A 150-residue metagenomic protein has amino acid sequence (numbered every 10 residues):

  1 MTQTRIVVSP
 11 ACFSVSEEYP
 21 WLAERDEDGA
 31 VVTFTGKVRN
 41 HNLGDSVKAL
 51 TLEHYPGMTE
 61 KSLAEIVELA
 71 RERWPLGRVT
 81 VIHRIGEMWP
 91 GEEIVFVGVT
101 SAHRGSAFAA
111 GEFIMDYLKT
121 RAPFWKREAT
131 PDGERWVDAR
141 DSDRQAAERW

Functional and structural regions predicted by a protein language model:
M1-I94, A102, S106-E112, D116-W150: N-terminal, polar/charged subdomain of small-to-medium soluble alpha/beta proteins
V97: Active-site neighborhoods and metal-handling regions in enzymes and metal-associated proteins
